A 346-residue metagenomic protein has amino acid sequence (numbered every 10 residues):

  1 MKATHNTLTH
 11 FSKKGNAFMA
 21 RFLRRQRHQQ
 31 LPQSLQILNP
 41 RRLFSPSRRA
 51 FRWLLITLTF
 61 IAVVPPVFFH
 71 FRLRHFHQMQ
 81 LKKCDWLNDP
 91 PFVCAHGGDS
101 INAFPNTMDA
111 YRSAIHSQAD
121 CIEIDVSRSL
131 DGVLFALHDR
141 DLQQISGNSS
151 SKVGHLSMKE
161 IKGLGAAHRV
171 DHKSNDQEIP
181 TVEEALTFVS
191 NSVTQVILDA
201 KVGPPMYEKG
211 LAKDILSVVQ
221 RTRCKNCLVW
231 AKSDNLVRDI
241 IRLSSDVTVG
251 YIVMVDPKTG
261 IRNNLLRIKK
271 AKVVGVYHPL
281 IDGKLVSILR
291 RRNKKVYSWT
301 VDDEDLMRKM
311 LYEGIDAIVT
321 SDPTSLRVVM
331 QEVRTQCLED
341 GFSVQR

Functional and structural regions predicted by a protein language model:
K2-R346: Phosphate-group recognition and catalysis centered on beta-loop-alpha active-site segments
